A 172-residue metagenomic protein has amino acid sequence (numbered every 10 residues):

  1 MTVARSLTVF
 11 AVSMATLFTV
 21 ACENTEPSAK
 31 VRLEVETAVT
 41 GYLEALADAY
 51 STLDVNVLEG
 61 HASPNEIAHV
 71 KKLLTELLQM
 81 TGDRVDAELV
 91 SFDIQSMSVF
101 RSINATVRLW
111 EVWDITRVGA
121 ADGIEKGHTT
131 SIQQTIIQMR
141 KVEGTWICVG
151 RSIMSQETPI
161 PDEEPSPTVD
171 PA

Functional and structural regions predicted by a protein language model:
M1-F10: Bacterial N-terminal signal peptides that target proteins for export
V9-T19: Bacterial N-terminal signal peptides
V20-N56, G60-I67, K72, E76: Short, low-complexity N-terminal intrinsically disordered segments enriched in polar/charged residues
E34-T40, L78, V112, C148-R151: Generic alpha-helical hydrophobic packing signal
V55-T106, I115-R117: Short solvent-exposed beta->alpha transition segments
S102-A172: Exposed beta-sheet edge and beta->alpha loop/turn motif
